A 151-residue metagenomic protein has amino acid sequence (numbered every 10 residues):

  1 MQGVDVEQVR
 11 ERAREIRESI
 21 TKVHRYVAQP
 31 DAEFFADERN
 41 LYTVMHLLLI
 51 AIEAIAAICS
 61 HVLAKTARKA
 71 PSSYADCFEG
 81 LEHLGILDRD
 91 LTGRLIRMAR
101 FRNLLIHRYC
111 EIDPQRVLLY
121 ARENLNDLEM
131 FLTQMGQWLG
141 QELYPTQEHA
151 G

Functional and structural regions predicted by a protein language model:
M1-G151: Solvent-exposed interaction patches of small proteins and small membrane subunits
